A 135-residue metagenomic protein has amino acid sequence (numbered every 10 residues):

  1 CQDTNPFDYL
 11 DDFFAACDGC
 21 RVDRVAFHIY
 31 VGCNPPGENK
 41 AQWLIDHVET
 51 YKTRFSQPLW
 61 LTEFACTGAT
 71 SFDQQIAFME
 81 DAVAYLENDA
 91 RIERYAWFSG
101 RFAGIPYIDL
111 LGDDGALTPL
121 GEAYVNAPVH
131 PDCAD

Functional and structural regions predicted by a protein language model:
C1: Glycosyltransferase donor-sugar binding loop
T4, C20-D23, D135: General secretory precursor processing signal
T4-N5, P36-W43, T70-F78, G112-A116: Alpha-helix N-cap and loop-to-helix initiation/capping positions
N5-A16, I76-A84: Short, acidic/polar
Y9-T50, R54-T67, E93-A103: Aromatic- and acid-rich polysaccharide-binding/catalytic face of secreted or lumenal carbohydrate-active enzymes
D73, A77, D81, Y85-D135: Aromatic-rich peripheral "rim/lid" segments of glycoside hydrolase catalytic domains that contact and position glycan
